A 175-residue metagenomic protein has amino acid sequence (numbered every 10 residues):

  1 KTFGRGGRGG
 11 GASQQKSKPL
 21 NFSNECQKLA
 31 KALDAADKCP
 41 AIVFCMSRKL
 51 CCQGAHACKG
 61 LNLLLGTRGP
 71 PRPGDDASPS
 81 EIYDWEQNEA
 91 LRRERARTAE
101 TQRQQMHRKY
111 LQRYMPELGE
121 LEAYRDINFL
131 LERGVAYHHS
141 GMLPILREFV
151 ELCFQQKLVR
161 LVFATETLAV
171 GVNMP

Functional and structural regions predicted by a protein language model:
T2-S13, N21, C26-A30, F44 (+1 more regions): Conserved C-terminal RecA-like helicase domain
K31-A35: Hydrophobic transmembrane alpha-helices of multi-pass solute transporters/permeases
A36-C39, R133: Inter-lobe coupling/hinge region of RecA-like P-loop helicase motors
D37-K38, L158, P175: Short loop/turn motifs at secondary-structure junctions
A41, H56, M174-P175: Short secondary-structure transition/capping segments
L161-P175: A short beta-strand element within the Helicase C-terminal
